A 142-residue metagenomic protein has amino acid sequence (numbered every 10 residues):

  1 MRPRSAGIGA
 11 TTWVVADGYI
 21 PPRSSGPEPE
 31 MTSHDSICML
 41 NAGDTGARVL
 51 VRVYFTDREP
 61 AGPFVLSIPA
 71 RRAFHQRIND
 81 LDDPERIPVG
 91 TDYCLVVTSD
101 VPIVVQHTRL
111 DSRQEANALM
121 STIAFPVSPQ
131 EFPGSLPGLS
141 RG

Functional and structural regions predicted by a protein language model:
M1-G142: Gly/Pro-rich, tryptophan- and cysteine-flecked surface segments typical of secreted/extracellular proteins
